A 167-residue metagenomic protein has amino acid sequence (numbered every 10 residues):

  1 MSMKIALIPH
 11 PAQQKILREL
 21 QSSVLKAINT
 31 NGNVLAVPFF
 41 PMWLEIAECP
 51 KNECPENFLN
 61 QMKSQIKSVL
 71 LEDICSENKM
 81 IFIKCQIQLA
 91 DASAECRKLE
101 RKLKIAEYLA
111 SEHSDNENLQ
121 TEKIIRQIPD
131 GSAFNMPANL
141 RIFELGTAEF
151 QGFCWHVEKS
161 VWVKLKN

Functional and structural regions predicted by a protein language model:
M1-L70, C85-N167: Basic, often amphipathic N-terminal segments
E72-M80: A short, structured active-site edge motif that brings together acidic residues
